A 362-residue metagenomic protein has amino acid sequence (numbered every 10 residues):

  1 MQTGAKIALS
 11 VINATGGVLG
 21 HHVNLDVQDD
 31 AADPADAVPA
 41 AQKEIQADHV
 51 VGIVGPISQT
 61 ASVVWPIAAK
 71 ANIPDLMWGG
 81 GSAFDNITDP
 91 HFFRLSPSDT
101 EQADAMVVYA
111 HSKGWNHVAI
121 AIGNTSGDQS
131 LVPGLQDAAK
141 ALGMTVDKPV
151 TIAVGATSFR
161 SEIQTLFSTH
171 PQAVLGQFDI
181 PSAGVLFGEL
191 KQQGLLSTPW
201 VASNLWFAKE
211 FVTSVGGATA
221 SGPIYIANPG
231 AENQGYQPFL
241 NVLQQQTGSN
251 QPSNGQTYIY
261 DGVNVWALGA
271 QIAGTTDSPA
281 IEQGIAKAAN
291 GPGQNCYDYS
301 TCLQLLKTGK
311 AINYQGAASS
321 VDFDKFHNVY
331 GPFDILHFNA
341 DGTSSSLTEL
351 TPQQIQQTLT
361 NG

Functional and structural regions predicted by a protein language model:
M1-G362: Extracytosolic ligand-binding ectodomains
